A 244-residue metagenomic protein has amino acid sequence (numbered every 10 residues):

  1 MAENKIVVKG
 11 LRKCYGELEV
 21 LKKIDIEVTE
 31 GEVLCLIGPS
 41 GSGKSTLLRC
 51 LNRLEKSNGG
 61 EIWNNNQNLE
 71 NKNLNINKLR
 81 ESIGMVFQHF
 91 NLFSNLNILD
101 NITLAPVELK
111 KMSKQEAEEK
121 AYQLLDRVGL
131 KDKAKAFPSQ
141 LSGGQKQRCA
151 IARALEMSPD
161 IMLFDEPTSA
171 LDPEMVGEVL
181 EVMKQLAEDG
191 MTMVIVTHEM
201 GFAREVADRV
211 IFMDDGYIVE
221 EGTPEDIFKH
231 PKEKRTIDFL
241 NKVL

Functional and structural regions predicted by a protein language model:
E3-P224: ABC family nucleotide-binding domain
D214, V219-E221, E225-L244: C-terminal boundary and immediately downstream tail of ABC-type ATPase nucleotide-binding domains
